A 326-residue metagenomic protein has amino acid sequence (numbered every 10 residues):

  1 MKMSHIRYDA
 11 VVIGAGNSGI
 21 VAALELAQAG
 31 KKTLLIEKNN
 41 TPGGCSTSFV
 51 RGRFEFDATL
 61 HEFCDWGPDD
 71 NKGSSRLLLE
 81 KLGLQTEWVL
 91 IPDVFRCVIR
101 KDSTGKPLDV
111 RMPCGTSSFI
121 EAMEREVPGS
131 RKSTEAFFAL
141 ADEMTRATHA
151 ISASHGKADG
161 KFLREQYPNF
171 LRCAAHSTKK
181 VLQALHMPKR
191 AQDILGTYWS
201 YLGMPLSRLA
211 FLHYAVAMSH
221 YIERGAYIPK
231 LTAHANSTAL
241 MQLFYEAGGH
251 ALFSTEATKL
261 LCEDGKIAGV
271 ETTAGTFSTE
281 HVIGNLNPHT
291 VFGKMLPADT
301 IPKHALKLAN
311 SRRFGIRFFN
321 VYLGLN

Functional and structural regions predicted by a protein language model:
M3-E143: N-terminal glycine-rich phosphate/pyrophosphate-binding loop and immediately adjacent elements
I6-Y8, E271-H281: Core beta-strand elements of the Rossmann-like FAD/NAD(P) dinucleotide-binding domain in flavoenzyme oxidoreductases
G14, A184, T273, N285-L286: Short, well-ordered coil/turn residues at beta-beta hairpins and beta-strand->alpha-helix junctions within
L26-A29, V181-L185, Y201, A239 (+5 more regions): Generic, well-ordered alpha-helical scaffold segments in large soluble proteins
L60-W66, W199-L202, F318: Glycine-rich phosphate/pyrophosphate-binding beta-alpha loops
G105-L209: Rossmann-like flavin
A215-I267, T272-T273: Helical element adjacent to the flavin cofactor pocket in flavoenzyme catalytic cores
P229-A247, L260, T276-N326: Glycine-rich loop(s) and the adjacent beta-strand/alpha-helix scaffold that form part
